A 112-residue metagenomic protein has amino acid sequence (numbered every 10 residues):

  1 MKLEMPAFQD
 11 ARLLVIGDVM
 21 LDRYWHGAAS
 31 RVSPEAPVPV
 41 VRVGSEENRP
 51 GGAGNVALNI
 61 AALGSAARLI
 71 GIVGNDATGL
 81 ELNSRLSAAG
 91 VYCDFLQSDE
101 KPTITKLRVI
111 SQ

Functional and structural regions predicted by a protein language model:
M1-S30: Positively charged, low-complexity intrinsically disordered leader regions
K2-M5, P34, V38-T105: Substrate-binding N-lobe of the ribokinase-like
L14, R68, R108: Conserved beta-strand segments that form the floor/walls of ligand-binding pockets within enzyme and binding domains
G17, G71-G74, S111: Short beta-strand/turn micro-motifs composed of small residues that flank or help shape donor/cofactor-binding pockets
D22-R23, L63, A89, I110: Change "in soluble alpha/beta enzymes" to "in soluble alpha/beta proteins
H26-E35, I110-S111: Short, flexible, mixed-charge acidic loops at enzyme active sites
